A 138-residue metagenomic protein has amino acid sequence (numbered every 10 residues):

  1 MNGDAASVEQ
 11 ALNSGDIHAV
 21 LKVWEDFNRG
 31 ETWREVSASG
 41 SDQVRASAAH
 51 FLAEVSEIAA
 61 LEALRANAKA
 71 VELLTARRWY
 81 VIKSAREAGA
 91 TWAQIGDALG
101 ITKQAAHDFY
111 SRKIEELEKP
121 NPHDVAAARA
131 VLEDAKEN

Functional and structural regions predicted by a protein language model:
M1-E54: General nucleic-acid-binding
Q10, R78, A90-G96: Short, charged low-complexity linear motifs
N28-E31, A59, N121, A135: Short, flexible helical or helix-coil boundary motifs
S41, A53-S56, R78, A98-L99 (+1 more regions): Generic alpha-helix initiation/capping and coil-helix boundary signal
V55-R78: Short, Lys/Arg-enriched anionic-surface-contact patches
V81-I82: Short alpha-helical "packing" element that flanks the helix-turn-helix/winged-helix DNA-binding module
A85-E87: Short amphipathic helical patch at the helix-1/turn junction of helix-turn-helix
T91-N138: Short, Lys/Arg-rich amphipathic alpha-helical interaction segments that bind nucleic acids or acidic protein surfaces
